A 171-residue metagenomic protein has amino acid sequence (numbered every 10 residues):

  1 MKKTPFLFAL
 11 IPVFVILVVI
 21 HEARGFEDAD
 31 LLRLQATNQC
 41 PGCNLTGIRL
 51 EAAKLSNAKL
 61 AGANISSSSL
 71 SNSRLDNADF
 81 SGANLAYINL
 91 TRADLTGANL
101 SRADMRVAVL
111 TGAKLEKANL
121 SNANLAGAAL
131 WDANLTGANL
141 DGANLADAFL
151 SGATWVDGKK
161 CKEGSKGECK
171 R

Functional and structural regions predicted by a protein language model:
M1-A9: Bacterial N-terminal signal peptides that target proteins for export
A9-V18: Bacterial N-terminal signal peptides
I20-G25: Sec/Tat signal peptide C-region and signal peptidase I cleavage site
F26-R171: Tandem repeat scaffolds
